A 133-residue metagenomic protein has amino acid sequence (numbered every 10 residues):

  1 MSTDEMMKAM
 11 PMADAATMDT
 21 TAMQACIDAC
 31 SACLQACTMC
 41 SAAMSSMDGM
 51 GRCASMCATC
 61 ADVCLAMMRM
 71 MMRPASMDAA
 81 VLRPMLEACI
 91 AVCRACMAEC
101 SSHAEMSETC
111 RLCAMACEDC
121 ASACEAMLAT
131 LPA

Functional and structural regions predicted by a protein language model:
M1-A133: Amphipathic alpha-helical hairpins
